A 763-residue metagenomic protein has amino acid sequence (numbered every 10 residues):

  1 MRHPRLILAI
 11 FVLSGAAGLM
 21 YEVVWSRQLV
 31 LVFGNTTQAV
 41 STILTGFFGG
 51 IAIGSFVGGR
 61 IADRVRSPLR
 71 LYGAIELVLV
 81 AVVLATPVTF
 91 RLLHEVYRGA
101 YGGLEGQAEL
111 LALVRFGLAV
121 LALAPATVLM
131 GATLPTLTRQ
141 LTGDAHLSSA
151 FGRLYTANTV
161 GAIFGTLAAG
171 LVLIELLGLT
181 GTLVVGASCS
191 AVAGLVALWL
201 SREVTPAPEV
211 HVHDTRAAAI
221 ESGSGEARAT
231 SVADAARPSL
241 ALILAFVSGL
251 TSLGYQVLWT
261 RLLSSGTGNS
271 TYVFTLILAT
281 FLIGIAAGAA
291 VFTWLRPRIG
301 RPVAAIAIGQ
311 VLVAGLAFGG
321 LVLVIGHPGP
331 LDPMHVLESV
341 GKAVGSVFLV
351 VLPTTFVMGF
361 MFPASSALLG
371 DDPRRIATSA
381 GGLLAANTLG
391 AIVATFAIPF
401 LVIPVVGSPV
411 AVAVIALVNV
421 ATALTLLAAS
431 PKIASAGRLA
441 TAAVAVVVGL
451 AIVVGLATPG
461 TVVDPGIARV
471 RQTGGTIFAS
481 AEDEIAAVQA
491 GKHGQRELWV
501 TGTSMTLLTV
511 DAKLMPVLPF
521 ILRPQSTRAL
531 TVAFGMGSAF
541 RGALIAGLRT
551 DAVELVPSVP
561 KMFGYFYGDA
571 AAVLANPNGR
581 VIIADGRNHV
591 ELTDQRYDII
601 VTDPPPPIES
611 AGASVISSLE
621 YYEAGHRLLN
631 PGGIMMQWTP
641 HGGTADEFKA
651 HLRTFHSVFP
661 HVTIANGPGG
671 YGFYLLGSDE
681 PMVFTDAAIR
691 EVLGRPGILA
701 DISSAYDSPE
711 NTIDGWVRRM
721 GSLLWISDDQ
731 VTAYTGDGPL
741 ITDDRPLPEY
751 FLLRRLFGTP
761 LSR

Functional and structural regions predicted by a protein language model:
M1-E691, I698, D744-R763: Alpha-helical transmembrane segments of multi-pass membrane proteins
V683-R763: SAM/dcSAM-binding transferase cores
